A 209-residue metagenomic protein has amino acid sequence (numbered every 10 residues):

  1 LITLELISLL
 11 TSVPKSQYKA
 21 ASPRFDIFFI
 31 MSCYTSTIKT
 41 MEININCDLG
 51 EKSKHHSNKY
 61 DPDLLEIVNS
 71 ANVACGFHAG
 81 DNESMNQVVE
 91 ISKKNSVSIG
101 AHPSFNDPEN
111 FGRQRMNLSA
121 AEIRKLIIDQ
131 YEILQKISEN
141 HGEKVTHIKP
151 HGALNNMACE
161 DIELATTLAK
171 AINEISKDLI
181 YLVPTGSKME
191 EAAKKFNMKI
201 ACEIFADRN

Functional and structural regions predicted by a protein language model:
S8, S12-Y18, S22-R24, S36: Low-acidity, Ser/Thr- and Arg-rich intrinsically disordered low-complexity segments
I43-C47, A71-V73, I99-P103, P150 (+2 more regions): Hydrophobic faces of well-ordered beta-strands that scaffold small-molecule active sites in alpha/beta enzyme cores
S53-M85: A short alpha/beta connector and helix-capping loop motif
D63-E66, V88-G100: Acidic (Asp/Glu)-rich catalytic clusters
E109-N140: Glycine/small-residue-rich loop that forms an oxyanion/phosphate-binding "nest" at active or ligand-binding sites
D161-T167: Charged helix-capping and loop-helix junction motifs
G186-K188, A192, M198-N209: Active-site rim beta-loop-alpha module in soluble metabolic enzymes
